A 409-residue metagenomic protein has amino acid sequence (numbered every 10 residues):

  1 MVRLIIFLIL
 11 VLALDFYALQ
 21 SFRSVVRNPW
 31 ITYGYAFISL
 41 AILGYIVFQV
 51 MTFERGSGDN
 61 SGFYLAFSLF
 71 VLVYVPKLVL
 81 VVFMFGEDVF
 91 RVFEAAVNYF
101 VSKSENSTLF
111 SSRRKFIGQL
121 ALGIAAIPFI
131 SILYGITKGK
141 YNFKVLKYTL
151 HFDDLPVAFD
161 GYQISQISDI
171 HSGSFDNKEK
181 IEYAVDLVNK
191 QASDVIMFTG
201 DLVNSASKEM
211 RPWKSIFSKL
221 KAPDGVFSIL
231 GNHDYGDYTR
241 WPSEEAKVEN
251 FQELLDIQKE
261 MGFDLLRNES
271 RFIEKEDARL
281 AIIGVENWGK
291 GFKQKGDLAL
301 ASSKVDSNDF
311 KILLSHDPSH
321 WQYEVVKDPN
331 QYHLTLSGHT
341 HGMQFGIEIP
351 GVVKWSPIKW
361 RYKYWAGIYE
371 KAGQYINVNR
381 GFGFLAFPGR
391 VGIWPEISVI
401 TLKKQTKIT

Functional and structural regions predicted by a protein language model:
M1-K140, K407-T409: Non-catalytic terminal accessory segments
L4, L8-L14, L19, L40-L43 (+21 more regions): Generic detector of leucine side chains in alpha-helical contexts
L4-Y17, T52-G62, E94, S112 (+1 more regions): N-terminal active-site segment of His-dependent metallophosphoesterases
D59-F63, L69, V73-G86, F90 (+12 more regions): A broad "ordered helical/assembly scaffold" signature
L155-T409: Soluble catalytic domains of enzymes that build or remodel membrane lipids, polysaccharides, and related
